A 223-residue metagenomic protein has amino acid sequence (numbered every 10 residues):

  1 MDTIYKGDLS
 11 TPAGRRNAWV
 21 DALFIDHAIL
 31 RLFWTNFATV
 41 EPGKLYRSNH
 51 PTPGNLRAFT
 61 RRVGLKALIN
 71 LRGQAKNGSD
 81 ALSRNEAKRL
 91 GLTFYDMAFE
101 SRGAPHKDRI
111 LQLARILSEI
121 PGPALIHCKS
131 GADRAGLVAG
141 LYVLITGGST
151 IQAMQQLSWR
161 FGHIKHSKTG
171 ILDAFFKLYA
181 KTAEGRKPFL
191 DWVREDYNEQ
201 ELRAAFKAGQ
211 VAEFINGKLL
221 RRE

Functional and structural regions predicted by a protein language model:
M1-A124, L137-E223: Cys-dependent protein tyrosine phosphatase-like superfamily
C128: Short cysteine clusters
G131: Substrate/cofactor-recognition hotspot
R134: Conserved SAM/SAH-binding loop-helix junction of Class I S-adenosyl-L-methionine-dependent methyltransferases
